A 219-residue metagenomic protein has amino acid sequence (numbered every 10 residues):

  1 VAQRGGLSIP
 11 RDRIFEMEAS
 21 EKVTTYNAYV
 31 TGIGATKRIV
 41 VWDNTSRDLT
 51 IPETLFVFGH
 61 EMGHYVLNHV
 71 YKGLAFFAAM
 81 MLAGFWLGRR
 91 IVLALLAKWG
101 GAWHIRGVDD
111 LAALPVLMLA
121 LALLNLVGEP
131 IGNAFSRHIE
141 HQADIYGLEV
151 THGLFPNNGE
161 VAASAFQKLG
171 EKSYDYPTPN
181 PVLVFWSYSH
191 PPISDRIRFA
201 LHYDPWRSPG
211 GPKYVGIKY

Functional and structural regions predicted by a protein language model:
V1-V108, M118-Y219: Polar-ligand-bearing catalytic/cofactor-coordination segments of membrane-embedded or membrane-tethered inner-membrane
L111: Helix-loop-beta hinge of the Bergerat
